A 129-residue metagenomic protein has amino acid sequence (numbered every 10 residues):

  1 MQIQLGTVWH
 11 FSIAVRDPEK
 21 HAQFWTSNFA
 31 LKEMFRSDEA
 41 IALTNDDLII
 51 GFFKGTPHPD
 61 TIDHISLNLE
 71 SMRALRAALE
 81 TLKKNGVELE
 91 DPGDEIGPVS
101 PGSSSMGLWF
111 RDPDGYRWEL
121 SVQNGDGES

Functional and structural regions predicted by a protein language model:
M1-E19, I65, N124-S129: N-terminal beta-strand motif that seeds the catalytic metal site of vicinal oxygen chelate
M1-Q4, N85-S129: Vicinal oxygen chelate
V8-R16, T44, H58-N85, S105-R111: Vicinal oxygen chelate
S12-I50, T56: Core segments of cupin and vicinal oxygen chelate
Q23-F24, T81, D114: Structural preference for long, well-ordered alpha-helical segments within the folded cores of structured domains
F29-M34, E70, I96-S100: Short linear motifs in intrinsically disordered
S37-A40, P59, P101-S104: Short acidic/glycine-enriched loop/turn segments that link adjacent beta-strands
G55-P57, G125: Short polar/acidic secondary-structure junctions
